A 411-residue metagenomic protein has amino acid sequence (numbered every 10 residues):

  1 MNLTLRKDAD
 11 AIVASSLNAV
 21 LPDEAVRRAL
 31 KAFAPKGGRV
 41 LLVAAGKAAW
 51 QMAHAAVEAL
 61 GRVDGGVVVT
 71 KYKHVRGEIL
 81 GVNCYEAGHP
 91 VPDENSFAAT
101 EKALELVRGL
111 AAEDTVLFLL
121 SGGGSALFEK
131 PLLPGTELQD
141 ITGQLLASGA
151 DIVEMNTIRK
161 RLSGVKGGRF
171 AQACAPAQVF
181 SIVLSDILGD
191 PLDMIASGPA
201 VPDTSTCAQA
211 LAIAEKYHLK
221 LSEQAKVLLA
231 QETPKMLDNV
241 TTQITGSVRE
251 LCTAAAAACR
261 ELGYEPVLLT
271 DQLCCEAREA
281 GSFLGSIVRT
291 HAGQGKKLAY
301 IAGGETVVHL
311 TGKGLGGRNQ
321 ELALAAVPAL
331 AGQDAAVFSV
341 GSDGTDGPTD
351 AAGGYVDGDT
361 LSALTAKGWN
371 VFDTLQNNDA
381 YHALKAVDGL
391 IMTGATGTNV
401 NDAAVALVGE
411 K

Functional and structural regions predicted by a protein language model:
M1-V43, Q51-M52: An N-terminal, well-structured beta->alpha segment
V43-A44, V67-T70, L117-G122, S181-I187 (+3 more regions): Short beta-strand segments
A55-G65, I79-C84, L104, R108 (+5 more regions): A glycine- and small-aliphatic-rich helix-loop capping segment at beta-alpha/alpha-beta transitions that lines
K71-A112, E154, I158-R159: Glycine-rich oxoanion-binding loops at beta->alpha junctions
P134-K220, L228: Internal gly/pro-rich beta-alpha loop/helix module that stabilizes soluble enzyme cofactors or their anionic handles
R159, A177-F180, P202-F283, I287: Accessory alpha-helical/coil subdomains and C-terminal extensions that flank or cap enzyme catalytic cores
G263-S339, G347-P348: Active-site segments that bind and position negatively charged phosphate/pyrophosphate groups
L324-K411: Internal helix-turn-beta structural module
